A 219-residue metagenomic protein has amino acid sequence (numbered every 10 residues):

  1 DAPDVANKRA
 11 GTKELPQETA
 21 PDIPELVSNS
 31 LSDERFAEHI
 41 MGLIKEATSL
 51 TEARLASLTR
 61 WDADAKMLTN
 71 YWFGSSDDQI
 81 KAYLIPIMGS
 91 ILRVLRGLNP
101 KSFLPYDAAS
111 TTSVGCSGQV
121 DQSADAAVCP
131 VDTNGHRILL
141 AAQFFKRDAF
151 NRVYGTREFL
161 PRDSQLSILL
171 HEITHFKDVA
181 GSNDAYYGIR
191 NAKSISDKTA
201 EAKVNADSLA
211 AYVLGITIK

Functional and structural regions predicted by a protein language model:
D1-L166, F176-K219: Predominantly extracellular/secreted Zn2+-dependent metalloproteases
E172: Walker B catalytic acidic pair
